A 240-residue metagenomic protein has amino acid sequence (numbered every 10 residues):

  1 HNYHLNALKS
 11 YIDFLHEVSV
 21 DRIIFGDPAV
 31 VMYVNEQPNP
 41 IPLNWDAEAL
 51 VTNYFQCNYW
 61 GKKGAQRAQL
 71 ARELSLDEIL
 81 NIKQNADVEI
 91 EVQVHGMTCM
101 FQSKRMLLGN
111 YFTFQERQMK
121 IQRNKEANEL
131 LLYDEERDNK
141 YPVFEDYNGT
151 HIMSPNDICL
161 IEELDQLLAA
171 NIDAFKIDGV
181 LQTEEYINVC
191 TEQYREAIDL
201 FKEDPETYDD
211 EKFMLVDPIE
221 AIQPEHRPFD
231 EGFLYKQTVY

Functional and structural regions predicted by a protein language model:
H1-A49, Q69, L76-K176, V180-Y240: Active-site pocket-lining/capping segments in soluble small-molecule metabolic enzymes
G64-A65: As written
